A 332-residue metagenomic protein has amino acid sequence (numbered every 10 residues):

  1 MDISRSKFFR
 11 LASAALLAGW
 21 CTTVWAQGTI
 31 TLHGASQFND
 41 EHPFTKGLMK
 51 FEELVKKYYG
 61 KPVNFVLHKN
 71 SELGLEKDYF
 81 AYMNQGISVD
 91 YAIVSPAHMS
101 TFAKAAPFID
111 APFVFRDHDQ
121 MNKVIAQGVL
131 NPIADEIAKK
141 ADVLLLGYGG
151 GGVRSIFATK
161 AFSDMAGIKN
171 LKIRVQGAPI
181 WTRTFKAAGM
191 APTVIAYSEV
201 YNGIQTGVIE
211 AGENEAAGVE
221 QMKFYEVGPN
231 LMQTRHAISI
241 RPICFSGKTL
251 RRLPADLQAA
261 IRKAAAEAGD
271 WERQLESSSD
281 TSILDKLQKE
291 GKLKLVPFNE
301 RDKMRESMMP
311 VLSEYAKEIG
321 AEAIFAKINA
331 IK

Functional and structural regions predicted by a protein language model:
D2-I3, F9-S13, A18, Q27-M121 (+1 more regions): N-terminal secretory/targeting leader peptides
